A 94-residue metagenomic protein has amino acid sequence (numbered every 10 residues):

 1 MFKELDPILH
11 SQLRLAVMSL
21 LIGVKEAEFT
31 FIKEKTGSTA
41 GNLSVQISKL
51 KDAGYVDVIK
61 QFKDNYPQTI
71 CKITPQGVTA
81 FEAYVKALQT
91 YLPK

Functional and structural regions predicted by a protein language model:
M1-F2, S19-L20, T79-K94: Amphipathic alpha-helical dimerization/coiled-coil segments that flank or bridge DNA-binding/regulatory modules
F2-G41, K63-D64, Q68-K72: N-terminal helix-turn-helix DNA-binding core of bacterial DNA-binding proteins
Q46: Residues within the DNA-recognition helix of helix-turn-helix
K49: Alpha-helical DNA-recognition elements
A53-P67: Beta-hairpin "wing" of winged helix-turn-helix
I73-G77: Accessory beta->alpha helical hairpin/"wing" motif in late/C-terminal subdomains of nucleic-acid enzymes
